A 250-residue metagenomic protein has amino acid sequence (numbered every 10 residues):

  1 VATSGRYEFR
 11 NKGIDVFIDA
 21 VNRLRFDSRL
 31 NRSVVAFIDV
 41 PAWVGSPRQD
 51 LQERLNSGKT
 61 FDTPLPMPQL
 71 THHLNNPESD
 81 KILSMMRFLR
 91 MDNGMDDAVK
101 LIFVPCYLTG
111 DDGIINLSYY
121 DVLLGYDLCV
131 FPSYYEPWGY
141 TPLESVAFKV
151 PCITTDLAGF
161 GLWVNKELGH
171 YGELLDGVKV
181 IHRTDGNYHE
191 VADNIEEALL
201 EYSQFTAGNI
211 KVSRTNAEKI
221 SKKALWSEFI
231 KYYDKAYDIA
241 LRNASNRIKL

Functional and structural regions predicted by a protein language model:
V1, D15, S33-F37, K100-L101 (+6 more regions): Beta-sheet entry/capping signal
V1-Y120, S203-A207: Conserved catalytic-core segment of nucleotide-activated headgroup transferases in glycan assembly
F9-K12, H189, K223: A short, basic/aromatic alpha-helical/loop segment that forms part of the nucleotidyl-sugar donor-binding site
K12-D19, S133, G139, L225: Active-site helix-initiating loop/hinge in glycosyltransferases
N22-V35, N93-D96, F148-I153, E167-L175 (+2 more regions): Secondary-structure transition/capping motifs at alpha-helix termini and the adjoining loop/turn into the next element
Y120-P137: Acidic donor-binding loop of glycosyltransferase active sites
P132-T215, K219-S221, K235: Catalytic binding pocket for nucleotide-activated donors in carbohydrate/polymer assembly enzymes
W226-L250: C-terminal alpha-helical cap of glycosyltransferases
